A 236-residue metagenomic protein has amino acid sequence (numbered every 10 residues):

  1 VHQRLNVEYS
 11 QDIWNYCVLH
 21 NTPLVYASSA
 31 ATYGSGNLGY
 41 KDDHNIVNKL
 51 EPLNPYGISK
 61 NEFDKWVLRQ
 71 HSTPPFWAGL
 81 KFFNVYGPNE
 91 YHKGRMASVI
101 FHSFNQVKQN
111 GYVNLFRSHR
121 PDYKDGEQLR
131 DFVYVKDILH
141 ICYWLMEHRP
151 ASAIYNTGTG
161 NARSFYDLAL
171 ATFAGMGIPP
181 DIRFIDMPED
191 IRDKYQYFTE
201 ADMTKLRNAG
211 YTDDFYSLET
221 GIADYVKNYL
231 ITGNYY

Functional and structural regions predicted by a protein language model:
V1-Q3: A hydrophobic alpha-helix adjacent to the NAD(P)-binding/active-site core of NAD(P)-dependent oxidoreductases, strongly
Q11-P55: Conserved Rossmann-fold NAD(P)-dependent oxidoreductase catalytic core, especially the SDR/UDP-sugar
E51-F83, H102-Q109: Active-site Tyr-X1-5-Lys
N61, T73, V85-F101, R120 (+5 more regions): Glycine/proline-rich active-site loop of Rossmann-fold NAD(P)-dependent oxidoreductases
Q109, I141-I191: Mid/C-terminal beta-alpha module of Rossmann-like enzyme folds, strongest in SDR-family dehydrogenases/epimerases
V135, E189-T212, D224: Conserved C-terminal active-site "lid" loop/helix of NAD(P)H-dependent oxidoreductases that clamps the redox cofactor
S217-Y236: Amphipathic terminal alpha-helices
